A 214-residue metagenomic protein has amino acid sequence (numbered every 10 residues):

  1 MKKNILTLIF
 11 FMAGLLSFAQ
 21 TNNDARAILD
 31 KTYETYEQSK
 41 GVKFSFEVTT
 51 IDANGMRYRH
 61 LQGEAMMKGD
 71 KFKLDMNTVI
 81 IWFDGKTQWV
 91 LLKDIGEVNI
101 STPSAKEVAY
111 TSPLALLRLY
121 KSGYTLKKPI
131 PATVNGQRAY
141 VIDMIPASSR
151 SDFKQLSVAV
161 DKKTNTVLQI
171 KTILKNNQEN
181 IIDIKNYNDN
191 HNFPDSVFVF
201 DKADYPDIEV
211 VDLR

Functional and structural regions predicted by a protein language model:
N4-A13: Sec-dependent N-terminal signal peptides
L15-R57, D70-K71, D204, E209-R214: N-terminal leader/targeting segments and the immediate start of mature chains
R26-A27, L117-K128: A short, amphipathic edge element
V48-T50, M76, L92-K93, K171-L174: Beta-turn initiation residues at beta-strand->coil junctions
Q62-Y110, N180-I181: An acidic-aromatic
K73, S122, S149-D152: Short loop/turn motifs at secondary-structure junctions and domain boundaries
K127-P206, V211-L213: Gly/Pro-enriched, hydrophobic low-complexity segments that function as extracytoplasmic propeptides/linkers
